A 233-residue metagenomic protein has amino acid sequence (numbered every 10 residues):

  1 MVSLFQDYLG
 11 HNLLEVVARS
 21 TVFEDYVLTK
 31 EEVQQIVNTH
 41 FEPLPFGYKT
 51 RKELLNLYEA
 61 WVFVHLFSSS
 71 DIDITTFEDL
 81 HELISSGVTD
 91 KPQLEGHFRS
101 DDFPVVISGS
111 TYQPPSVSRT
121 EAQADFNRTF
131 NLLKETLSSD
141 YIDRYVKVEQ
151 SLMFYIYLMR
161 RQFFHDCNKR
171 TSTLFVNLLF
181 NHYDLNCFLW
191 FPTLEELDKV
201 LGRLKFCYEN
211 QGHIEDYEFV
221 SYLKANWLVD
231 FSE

Functional and structural regions predicted by a protein language model:
M1-E233: FIC/Doc superfamily catalytic core
